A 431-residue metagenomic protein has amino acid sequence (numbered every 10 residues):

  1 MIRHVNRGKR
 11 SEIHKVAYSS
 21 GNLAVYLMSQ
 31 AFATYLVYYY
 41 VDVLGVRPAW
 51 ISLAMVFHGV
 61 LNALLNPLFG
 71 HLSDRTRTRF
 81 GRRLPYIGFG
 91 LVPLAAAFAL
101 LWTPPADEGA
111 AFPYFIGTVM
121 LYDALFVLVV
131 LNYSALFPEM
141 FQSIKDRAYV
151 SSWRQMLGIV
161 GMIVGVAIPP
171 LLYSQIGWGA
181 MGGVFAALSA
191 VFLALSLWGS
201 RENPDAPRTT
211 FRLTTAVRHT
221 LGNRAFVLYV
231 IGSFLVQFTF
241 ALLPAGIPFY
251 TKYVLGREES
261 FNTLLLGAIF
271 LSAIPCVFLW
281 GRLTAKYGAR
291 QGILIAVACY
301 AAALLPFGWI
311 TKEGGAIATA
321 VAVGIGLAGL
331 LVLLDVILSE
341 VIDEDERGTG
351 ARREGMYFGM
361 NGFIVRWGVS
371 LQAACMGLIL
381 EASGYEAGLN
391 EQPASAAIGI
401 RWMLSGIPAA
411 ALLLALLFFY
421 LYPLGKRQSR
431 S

Functional and structural regions predicted by a protein language model:
I2-S431: Membrane-embedded alpha-helical bundles of multi-pass transporters/translocases, especially carrier/permease families
